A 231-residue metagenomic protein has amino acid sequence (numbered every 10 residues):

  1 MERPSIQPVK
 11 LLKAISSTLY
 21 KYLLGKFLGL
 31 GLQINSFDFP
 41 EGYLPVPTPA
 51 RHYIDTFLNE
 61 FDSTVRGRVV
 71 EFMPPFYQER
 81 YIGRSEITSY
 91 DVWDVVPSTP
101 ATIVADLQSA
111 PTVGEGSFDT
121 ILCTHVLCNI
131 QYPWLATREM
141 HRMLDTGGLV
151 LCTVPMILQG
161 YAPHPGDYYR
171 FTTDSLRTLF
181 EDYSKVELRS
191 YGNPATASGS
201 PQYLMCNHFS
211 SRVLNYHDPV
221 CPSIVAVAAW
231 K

Functional and structural regions predicted by a protein language model:
M1-G42, I224: Membrane-proximal basic amphipathic "stem/tether" segments
R3-T18, P47-T48, F171, R177-R189: Internal hydrophobic scaffold segments of catalytic domains
D38-P45, D94-V96: Acidic/glycine-enriched edge-of-secondary-structure segments
Y43-I54: Conserved SAM-binding loop and adjacent beta-strand
F61, G67-A162, V227-A229: Conserved SAM-binding loop
W134-L135, E139, T146-K231: S-adenosyl-L-methionine-dependent methyltransferase catalytic module, highlighting the catalytic core
